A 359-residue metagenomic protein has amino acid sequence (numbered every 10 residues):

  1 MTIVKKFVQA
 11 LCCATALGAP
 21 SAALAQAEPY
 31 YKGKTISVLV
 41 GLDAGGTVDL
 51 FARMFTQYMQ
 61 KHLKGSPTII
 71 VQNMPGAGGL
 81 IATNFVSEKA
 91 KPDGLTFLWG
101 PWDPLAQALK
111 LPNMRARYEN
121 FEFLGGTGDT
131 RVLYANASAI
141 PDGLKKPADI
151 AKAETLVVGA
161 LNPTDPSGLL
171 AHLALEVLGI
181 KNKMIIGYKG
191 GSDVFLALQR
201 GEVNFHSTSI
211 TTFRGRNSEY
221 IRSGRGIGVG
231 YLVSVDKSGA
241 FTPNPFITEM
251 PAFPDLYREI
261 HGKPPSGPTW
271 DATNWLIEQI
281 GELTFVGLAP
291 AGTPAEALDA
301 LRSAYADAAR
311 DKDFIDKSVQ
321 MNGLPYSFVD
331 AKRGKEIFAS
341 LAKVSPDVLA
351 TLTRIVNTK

Functional and structural regions predicted by a protein language model:
M1-L11: Bacterial N-terminal signal peptides that target proteins for export
P20-A22: N-terminal signal peptide c-region/cleavage motif recognized by signal peptidases
I36, K61-S66, F85-T96, A108-E202 (+3 more regions): Hinge/capping helix and adjacent helix->loop/strand transition within the periplasmic-binding protein
V38-R53, P75-G78, A160-P166: Extracytoplasmic "Venus flytrap"
D93-G100, N204-I210, G228-V229: Paired acidic/hydrophobic, glycine-rich loop segments that form the ligand-binding mouth/hinge of periplasmic-binding
R216-A309, L341, D347, I355-K359: C-terminal lobe and pocket-closing loops of periplasmic/extracytoplasmic Venus-flytrap solute-binding proteins
V233-F241, F253, R310, F314-A339: Mature extracytoplasmic/periplasmic domains
